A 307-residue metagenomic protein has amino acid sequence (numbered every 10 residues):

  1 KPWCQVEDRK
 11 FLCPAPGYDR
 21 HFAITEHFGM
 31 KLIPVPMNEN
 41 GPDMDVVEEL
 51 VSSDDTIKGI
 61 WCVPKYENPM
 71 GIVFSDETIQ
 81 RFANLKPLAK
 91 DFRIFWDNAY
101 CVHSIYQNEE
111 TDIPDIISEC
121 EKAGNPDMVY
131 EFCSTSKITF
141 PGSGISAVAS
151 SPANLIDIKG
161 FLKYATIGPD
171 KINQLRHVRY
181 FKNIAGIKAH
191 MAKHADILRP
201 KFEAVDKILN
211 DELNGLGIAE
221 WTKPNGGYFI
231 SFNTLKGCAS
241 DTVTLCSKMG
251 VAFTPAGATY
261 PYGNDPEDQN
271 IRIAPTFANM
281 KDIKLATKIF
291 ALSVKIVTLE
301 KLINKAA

Functional and structural regions predicted by a protein language model:
K1-K90, C101-G124, A291, I296-A306: Conserved core of the PLP fold type I
G17, A192-D206, I218-N233: Conserved glycine-rich beta-strand-loop-beta hairpin in the small C-terminal domain of fold type I
G59, R93, Y130: Hydrophobic "anchor" residues on beta-strands that sit immediately upstream of conserved functional sites
D97-N98: Walker B catalytic acidic pair
S118-R199, L299: Conserved core segment of the aminotransferase class I/II
N125, K248, Y262-A307: PLP-dependent enzyme catalytic core of the Aspartate aminotransferase-like
L235-A239, A278-M280: Helix N-cap motif at beta-to-alpha junctions
